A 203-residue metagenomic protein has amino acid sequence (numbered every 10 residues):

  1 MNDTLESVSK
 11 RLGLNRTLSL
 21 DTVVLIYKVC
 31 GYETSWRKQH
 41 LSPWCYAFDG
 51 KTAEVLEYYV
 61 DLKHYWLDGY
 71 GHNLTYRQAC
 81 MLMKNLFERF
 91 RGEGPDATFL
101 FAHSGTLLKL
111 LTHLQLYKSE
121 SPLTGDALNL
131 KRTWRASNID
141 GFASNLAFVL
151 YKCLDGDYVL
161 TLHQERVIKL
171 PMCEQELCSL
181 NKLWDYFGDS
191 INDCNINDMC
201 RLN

Functional and structural regions predicted by a protein language model:
M1-N203: Signature for phosphate-centric chemistry
